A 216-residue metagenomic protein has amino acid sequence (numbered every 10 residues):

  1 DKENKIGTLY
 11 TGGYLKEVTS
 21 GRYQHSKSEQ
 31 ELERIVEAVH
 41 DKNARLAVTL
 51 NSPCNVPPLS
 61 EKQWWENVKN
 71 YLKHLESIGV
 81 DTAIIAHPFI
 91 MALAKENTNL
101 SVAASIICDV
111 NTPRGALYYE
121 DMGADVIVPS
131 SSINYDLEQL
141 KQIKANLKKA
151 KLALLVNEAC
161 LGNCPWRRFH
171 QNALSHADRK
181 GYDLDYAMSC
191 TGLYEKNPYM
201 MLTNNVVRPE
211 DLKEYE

Functional and structural regions predicted by a protein language model:
D1-D109, R114-G115, V128-E216: Active-site pocket-lining/capping segments in soluble small-molecule metabolic enzymes
A124: Residues lining hydrophobic/aromatic ligand-binding pockets adjacent to catalytic sites
